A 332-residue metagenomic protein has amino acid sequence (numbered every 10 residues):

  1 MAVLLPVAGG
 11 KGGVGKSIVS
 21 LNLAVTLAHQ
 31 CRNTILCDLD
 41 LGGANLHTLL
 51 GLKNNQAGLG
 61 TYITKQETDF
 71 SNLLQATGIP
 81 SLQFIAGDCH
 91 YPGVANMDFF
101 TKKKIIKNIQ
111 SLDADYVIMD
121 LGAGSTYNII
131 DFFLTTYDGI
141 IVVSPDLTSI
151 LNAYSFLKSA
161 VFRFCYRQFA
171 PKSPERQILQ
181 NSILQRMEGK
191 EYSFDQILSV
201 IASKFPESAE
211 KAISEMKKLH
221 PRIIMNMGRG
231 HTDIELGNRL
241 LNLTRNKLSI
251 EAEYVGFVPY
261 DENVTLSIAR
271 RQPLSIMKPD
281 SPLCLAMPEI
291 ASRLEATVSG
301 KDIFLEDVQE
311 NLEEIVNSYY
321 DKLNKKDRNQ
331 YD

Functional and structural regions predicted by a protein language model:
A2-D40: Walker A/P-loop phosphate-binding motif and the immediately C-terminal alpha-helix
C37-D115, P171-S173, I178, S182-Y192 (+2 more regions): P-loop/Walker-type NTP enzyme "switch/lid" segment
L41-G43, C89-P92, G124-S125, D146-S149 (+2 more regions): Conserved nucleotide-binding/hydrolysis micro-motifs of P-loop NTPases
Q110-N128: Glycine-rich phosphate-binding loop used to anchor ATP phosphates in small-molecule kinases, encompassing both
G122-E253: Conserved catalytic-core segment of NTP-binding enzymes
L179-Q180, F304-D332: A short, charged, Gly/Pro-tolerant segment at domain boundaries
L248, Y254, P259-R270: Nucleotide-binding motor/catalytic cores of P-loop/tubulin-like NTPases across gene-expression machines
A269-A286: C-terminal boundary of histidine-terminating zinc-finger modules
